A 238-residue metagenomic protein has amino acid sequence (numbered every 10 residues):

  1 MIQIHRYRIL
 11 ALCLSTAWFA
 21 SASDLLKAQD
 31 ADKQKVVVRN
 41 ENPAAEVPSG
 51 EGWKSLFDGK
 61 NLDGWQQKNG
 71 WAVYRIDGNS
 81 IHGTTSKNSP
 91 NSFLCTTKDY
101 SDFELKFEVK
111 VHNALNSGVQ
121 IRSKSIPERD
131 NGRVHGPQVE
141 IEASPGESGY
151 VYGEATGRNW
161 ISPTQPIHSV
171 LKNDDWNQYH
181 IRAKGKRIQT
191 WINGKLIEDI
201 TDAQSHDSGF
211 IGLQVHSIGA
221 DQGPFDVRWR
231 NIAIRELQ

Functional and structural regions predicted by a protein language model:
I2, F19, L25-K27: A subset of signal/propeptide-processing and intrinsically disordered low-complexity segments in secreted/extracellular
I2-A11: Bacterial N-terminal signal peptides that target proteins for export
L10-S21: Bacterial N-terminal signal peptides
D24-Q238: Carbohydrate-interacting regions of secretory-pathway proteins
